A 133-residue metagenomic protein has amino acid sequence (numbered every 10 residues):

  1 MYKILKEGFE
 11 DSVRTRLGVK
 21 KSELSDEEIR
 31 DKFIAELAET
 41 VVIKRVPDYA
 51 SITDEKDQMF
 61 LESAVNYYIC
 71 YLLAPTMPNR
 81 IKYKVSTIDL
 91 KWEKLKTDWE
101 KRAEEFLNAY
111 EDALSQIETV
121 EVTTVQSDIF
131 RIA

Functional and structural regions predicted by a protein language model:
M1-L61, D112-A133: Conserved short "hinge" loops at termini or chain/domain junctions
Y2-L5, L24, Y71-A133: Short loop/turn elements at secondary-structure junctions
A35, S63-Y67, E100: Hydrophobic alpha-helical segments
M59-L73: Elongated alpha-helical scaffolds
